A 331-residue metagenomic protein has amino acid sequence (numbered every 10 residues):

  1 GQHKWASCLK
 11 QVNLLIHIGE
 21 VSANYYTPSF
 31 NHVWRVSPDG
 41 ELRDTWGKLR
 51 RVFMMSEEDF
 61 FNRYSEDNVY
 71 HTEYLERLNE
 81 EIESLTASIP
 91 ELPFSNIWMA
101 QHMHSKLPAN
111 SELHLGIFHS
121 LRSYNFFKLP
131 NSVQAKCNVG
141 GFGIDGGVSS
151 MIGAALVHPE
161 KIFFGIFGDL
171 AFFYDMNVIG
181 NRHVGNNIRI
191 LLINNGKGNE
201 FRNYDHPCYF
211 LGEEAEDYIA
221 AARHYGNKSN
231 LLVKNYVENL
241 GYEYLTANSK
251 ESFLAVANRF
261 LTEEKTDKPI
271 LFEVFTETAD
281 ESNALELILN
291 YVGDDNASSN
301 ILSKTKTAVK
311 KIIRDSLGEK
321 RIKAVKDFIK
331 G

Functional and structural regions predicted by a protein language model:
G1-N79, R182-H183, G196, F260: Glycine-rich, acidic loop regions that bind phosphate or pyrophosphate groups
Q2, R51-M54, S88-P93, A222-N227 (+1 more regions): Hydrophobic alpha-helical scaffolding
K4-C8, K48, S56-F60, S95-M99 (+8 more regions): General structural feature for long, well-ordered alpha-helical segments within catalytic domains of soluble enzymes
V12, I18-V21, V36-G40, M55-E57 (+6 more regions): Fold-independent oxyanion-binding glycine-rich loops and adjacent beta-strand/coil segments at enzyme active sites
L14, E112, I162-F164: Structural motif
G19, N24-T27, R43-W46, S123-N125 (+3 more regions): Short helix/loop capping segments that flank catalytic or ligand/cofactor-binding pockets
N79-E160: Active-site diphosphate/adenylate-binding microenvironment
F126-G331: Thiamine diphosphate
